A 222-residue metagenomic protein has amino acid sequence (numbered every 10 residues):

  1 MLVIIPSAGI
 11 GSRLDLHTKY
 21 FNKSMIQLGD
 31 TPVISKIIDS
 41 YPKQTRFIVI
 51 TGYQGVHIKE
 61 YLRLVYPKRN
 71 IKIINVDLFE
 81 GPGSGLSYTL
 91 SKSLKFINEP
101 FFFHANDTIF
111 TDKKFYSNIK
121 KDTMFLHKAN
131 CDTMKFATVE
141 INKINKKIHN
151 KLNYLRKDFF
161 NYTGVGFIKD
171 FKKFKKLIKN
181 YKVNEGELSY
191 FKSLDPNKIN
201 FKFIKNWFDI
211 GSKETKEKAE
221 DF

Functional and structural regions predicted by a protein language model:
M1-V3, F159-F222: Conserved alpha/beta core of the MobA/IspD/sugar-nucleotide pyrophosphorylase nucleotidyltransferase superfamily
L2-I5, R13, Q27, T31-P100: Conserved N-terminal catalytic core of the sugar/cofactor nucleotidyltransferase
S7, T51, A105, L126-H127: Short beta-strand/turn micro-motifs composed of small residues that flank or help shape donor/cofactor-binding pockets
G9, D107, S212: Active-site glycine-centered loops adjacent to acidic/histidine catalytic or metal-binding residues that shape
G11-D15, M134: Short N-terminal binding/cap micro-motifs at the start of the first secondary-structure element
K19-S24: Short alpha-helical oligomerization interface
E99-I109: Short beta-strand-to-loop acidic/aromatic patch adjacent to the donor-nucleotide binding site
F110-E185: Conserved core of the sugar-phosphate nucleotidyltransferase
